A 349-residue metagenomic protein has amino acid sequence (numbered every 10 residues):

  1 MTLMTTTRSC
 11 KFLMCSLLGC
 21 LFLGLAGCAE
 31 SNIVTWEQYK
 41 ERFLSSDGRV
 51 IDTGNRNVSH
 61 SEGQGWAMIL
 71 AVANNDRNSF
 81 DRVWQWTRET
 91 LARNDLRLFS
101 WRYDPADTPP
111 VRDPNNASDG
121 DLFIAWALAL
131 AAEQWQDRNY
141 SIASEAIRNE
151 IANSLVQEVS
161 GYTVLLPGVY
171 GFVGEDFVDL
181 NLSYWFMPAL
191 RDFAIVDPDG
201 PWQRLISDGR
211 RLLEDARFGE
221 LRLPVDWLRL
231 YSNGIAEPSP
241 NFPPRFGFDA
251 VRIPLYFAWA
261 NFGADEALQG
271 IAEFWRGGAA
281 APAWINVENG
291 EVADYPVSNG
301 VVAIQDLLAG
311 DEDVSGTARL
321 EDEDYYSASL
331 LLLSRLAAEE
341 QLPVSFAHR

Functional and structural regions predicted by a protein language model:
M1-C10: N-terminal secretory signal peptides that target proteins for export/translocation
C15-G24: Bacterial N-terminal signal peptides
I33-D121, R319, E323: N-terminal carbohydrate-binding/catalytic regions of secreted carbohydrate-active enzymes
L44, A92, Q136, A152 (+1 more regions): Helix-capping and short linker residues that terminate individual alpha-solenoid repeat units
V58-S61, D119, S141-V314, A318-Y326 (+1 more regions): Extended ligand-binding clefts on enzyme/binding-domain cores
I69-A73, F123-E133, P188-D192, L255-W259 (+1 more regions): Short glycine/serine- and small hydrophobic-enriched flexible loop segments
R97-A152: Substrate-binding cleft of extracellular glycoside hydrolase catalytic domains
